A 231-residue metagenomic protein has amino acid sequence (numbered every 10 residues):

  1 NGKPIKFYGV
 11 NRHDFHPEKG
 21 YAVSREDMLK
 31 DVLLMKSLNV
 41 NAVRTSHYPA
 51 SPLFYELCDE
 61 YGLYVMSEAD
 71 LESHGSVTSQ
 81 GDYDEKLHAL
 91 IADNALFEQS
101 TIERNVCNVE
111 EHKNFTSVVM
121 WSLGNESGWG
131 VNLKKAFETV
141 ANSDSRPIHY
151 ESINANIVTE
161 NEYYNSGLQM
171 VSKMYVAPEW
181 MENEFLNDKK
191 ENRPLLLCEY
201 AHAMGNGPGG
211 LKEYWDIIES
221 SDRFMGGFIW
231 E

Functional and structural regions predicted by a protein language model:
N1-M35, E56: N-terminal carbohydrate-binding accessory modules
V32-M35, A42-E231: Substrate-binding/catalytic cleft of secreted carbohydrate-active enzymes, primarily glycoside hydrolases
